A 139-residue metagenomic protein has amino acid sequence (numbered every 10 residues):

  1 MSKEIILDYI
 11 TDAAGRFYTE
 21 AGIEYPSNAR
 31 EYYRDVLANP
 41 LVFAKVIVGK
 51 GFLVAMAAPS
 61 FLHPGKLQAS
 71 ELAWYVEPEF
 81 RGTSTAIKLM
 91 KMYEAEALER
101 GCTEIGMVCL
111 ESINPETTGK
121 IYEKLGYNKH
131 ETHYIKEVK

Functional and structural regions predicted by a protein language model:
M1-I10: A short beta-loop-alpha structural element at the N-terminal edge of CoA-dependent acyl/N-acetyltransferase catalytic
T11-R34: Conserved GNAT-fold acetyl-CoA-binding loop/helix
Y33-V46: A short helix-loop-beta-strand connector motif used in the catalytic cores of GNAT acetyltransferases and, in some
V48-A58: Conserved beta-strand in the GNAT
S60-E71, K129-H130: A conserved beta-turn-beta hairpin within the catalytic core of GNAT-like acetyltransferases that forms part
L72-G82: A short, internal acetyl-CoA/4′-phosphopantetheine-binding micro-motif in the GNAT/acyltransferase core
T85-E104: Conserved acyl-CoA
I105-T117, V138: Conserved beta-strand-loop-alpha-helix junction that forms the acyl-donor binding cleft
